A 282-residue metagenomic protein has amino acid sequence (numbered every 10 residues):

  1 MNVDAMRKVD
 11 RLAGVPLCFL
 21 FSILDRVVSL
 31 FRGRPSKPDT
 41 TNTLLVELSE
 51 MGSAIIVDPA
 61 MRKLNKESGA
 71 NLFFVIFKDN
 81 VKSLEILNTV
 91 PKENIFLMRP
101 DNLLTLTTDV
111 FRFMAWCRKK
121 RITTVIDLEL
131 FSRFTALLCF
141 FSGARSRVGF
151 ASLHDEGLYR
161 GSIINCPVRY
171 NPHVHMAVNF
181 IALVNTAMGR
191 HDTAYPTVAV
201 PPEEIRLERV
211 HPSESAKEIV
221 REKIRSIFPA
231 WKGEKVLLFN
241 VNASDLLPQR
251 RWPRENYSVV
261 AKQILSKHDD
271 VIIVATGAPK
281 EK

Functional and structural regions predicted by a protein language model:
M1-K282: Catalytic machinery of carbohydrate-active enzymes, primarily nucleotide-sugar-dependent glycosyltransferases
